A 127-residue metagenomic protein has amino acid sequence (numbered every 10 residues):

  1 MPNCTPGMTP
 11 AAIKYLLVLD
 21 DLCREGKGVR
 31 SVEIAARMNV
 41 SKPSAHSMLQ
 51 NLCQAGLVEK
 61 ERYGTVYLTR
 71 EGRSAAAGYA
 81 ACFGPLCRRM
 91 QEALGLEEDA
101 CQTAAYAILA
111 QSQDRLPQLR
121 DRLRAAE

Functional and structural regions predicted by a protein language model:
M1-L16: Short alpha-helical segments that sit at the start of domains
E25-A35: Short acidic, hydrophobic short linear motifs in intrinsically disordered regions
A36, C53-Q54, E92: Alpha-helical residues within the helix-turn-helix
C53-R62: A short, conserved structural fragment
G64-C82: Basic, amphipathic "hinge/linker" alpha-helix immediately C-terminal to the N-terminal HTH DNA-binding motif
G84-R124: Amphipathic alpha-helical dimerization/coiled-coil segments that flank or bridge DNA-binding/regulatory modules
